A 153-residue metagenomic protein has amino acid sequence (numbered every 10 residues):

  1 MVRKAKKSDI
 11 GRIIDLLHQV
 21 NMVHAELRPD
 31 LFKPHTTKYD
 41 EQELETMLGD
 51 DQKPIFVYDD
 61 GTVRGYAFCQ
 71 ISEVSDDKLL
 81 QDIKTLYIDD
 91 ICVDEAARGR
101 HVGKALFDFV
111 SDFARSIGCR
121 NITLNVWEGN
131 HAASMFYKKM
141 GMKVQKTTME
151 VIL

Functional and structural regions predicted by a protein language model:
M1-L16: A short beta-loop-alpha structural element at the N-terminal edge of CoA-dependent acyl/N-acetyltransferase catalytic
M22-L44: Conserved GNAT-fold acetyl-CoA-binding loop/helix
Q42-V57, Y87: A short helix-loop-beta-strand connector motif used in the catalytic cores of GNAT acetyltransferases and, in some
V57, T62-I71, Y87, C92: Conserved beta-strand in the GNAT
D90-V93, G99-D112, K139: Conserved acetyl-CoA-binding loop-helix of GNAT-fold acetyltransferases
K104, D108, S116, E128-K146: Conserved active-site alpha-helix within GNAT-family acetyltransferase domains
A114-N125: Conserved GNAT acetyl-CoA-binding A-motif
T123-A133, E150-L153: Conserved beta-strand-loop-alpha-helix junction that forms the acyl-donor binding cleft
